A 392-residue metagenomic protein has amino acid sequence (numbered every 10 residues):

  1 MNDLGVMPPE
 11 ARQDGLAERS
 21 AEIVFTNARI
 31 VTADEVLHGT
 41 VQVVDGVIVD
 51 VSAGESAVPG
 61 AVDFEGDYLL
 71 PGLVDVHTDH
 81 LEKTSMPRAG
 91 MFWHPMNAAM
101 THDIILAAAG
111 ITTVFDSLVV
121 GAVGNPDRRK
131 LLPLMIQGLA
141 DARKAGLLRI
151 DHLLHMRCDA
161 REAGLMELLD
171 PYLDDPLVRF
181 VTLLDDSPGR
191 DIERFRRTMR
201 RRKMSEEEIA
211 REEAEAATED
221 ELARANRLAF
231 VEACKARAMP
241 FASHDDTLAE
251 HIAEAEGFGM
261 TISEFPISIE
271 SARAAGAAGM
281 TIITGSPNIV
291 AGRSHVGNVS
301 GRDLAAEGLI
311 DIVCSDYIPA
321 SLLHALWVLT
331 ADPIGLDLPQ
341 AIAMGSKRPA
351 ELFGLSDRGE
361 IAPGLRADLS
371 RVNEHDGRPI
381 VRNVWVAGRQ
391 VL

Functional and structural regions predicted by a protein language model:
N2-L70: Histidine-rich, glycine-flanked metal-binding segment
A28, I48, K347, E351-L352 (+1 more regions): C-terminal cap of metal-dependent C-N hydrolases
F64-M135: Metal-associated gating/positioning segment near the N- to mid-region
P71-G72, H77, L106, I111 (+4 more regions): Non-cysteine beta-strand/loop elements that form the S-adenosyl-L-methionine
V120-D246, D316: Metal-coordinating catalytic core of metallo-dependent amide/deamination hydrolases
M156-E167, D245-E250, E254, I262-E264 (+1 more regions): Active-site glycine- and acidic-residue-rich loops that bind and position anionic ligands or nucleotide-like cofactors
D175-R179, E254-I262, A277-I283, E307-D311: Glycine-enriched alpha-helix->loop->beta-strand junction motifs that scaffold or abut catalytic
A236, A278-N288, G292-E374: His/Asp/Glu-enriched, well-ordered alpha-helical/loop segment that forms or immediately abuts the divalent-metal
